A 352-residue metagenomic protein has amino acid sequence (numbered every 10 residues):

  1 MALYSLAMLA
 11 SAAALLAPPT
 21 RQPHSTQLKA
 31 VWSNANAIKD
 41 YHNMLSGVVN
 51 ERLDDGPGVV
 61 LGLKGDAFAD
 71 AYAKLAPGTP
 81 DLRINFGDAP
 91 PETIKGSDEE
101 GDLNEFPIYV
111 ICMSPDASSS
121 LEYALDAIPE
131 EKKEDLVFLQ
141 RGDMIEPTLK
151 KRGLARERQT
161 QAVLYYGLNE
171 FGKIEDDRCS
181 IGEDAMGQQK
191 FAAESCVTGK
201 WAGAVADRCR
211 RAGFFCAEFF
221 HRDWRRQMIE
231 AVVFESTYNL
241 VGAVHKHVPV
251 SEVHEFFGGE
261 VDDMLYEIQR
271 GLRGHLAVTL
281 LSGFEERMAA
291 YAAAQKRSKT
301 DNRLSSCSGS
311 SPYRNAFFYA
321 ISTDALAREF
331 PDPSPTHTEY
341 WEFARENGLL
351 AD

Functional and structural regions predicted by a protein language model:
M1-Q22: N-terminal chloroplast transit peptides
Q27-V59, D88, E92-E100, E105 (+3 more regions): NAD(P)-dependent Rossmann-like dehydrogenase/reductase catalytic/cofactor-binding core
D55-V59, R178-F191, K246-H254, K296-S305: Helix-loop-beta segment of a Rossmann-like dinucleotide-binding subdomain
L61, G65-A76, N85-S180: Rossmann-like NAD(P)(H) cofactor-binding subdomain of soluble oxidoreductases
G65-A69, A73, A202, A206 (+1 more regions): Short, highly selective alpha-helical patches that border small-molecule cofactor pockets in redox/cofactor-processing
K74-R83, E130-D135, R152-Q161, D207-C216 (+2 more regions): Structural alpha-beta junctions
V137-A231, T237: Rossmann-fold dinucleotide-binding core
D223-E267: Active-site-proximal catalytic alpha-helix in oxidoreductases
